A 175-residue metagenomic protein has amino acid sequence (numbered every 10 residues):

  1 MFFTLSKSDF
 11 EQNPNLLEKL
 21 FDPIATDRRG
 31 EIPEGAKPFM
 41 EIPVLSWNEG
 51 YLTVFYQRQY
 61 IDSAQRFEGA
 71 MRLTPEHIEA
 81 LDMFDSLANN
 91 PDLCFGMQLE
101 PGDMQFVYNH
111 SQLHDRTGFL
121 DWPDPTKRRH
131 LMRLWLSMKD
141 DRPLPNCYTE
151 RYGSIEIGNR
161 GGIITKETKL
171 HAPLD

Functional and structural regions predicted by a protein language model:
M1-P101, Q105-F106, H110-D175: Active-site environment of non-heme Fe oxygenases that use a 2-His-1-carboxylate facial triad
